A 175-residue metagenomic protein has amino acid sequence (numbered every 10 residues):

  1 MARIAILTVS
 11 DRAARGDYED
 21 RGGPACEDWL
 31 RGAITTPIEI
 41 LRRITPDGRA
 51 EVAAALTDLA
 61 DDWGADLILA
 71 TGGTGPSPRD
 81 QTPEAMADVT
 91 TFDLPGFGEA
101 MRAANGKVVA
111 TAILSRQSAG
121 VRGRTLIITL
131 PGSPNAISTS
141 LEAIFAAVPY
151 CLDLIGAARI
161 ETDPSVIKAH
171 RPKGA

Functional and structural regions predicted by a protein language model:
M1-A175: Non-catalytic beta/alpha edge segments that cap or flank active sites
